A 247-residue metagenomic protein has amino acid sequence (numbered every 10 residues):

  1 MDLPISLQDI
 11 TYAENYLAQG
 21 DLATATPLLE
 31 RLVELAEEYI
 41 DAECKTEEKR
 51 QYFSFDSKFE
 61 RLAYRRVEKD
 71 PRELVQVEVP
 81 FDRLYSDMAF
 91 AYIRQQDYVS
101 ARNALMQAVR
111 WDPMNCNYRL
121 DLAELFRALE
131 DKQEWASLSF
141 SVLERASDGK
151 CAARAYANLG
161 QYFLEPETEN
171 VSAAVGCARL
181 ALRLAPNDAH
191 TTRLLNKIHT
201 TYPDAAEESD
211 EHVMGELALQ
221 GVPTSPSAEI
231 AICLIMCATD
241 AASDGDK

Functional and structural regions predicted by a protein language model:
Y16, Y92, F126-L129, Y156 (+4 more regions): Residue at a conserved register position within TPR or TPR-like alpha-solenoid repeats
L22, Y98, K132, E169-V171 (+1 more regions): TPR-repeat structural position
E37, V79, P113, S147-K150 (+1 more regions): Short coil turns that delineate tetratricopeptide repeat
A42, L84, Y118, A152-A155 (+1 more regions): TPR alpha-solenoid repeat register
F53-L74, E130-L138, Q161-A173, I198-T224: Alpha-helical linker/edge segments of TPR/alpha-solenoid repeat scaffolds and analogous pre-/post-domain helices
